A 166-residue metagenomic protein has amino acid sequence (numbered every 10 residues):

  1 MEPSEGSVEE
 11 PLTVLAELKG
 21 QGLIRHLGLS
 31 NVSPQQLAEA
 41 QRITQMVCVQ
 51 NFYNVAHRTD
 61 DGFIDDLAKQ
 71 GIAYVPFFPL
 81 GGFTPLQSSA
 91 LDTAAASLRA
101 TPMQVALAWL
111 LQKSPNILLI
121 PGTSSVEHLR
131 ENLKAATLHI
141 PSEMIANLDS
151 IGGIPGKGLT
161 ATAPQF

Functional and structural regions predicted by a protein language model:
E2-F166: Beta/alpha (TIM)-barrel catalytic core signal, keyed to glycine-rich beta->alpha loops juxtaposed to Asp/Glu that bind
